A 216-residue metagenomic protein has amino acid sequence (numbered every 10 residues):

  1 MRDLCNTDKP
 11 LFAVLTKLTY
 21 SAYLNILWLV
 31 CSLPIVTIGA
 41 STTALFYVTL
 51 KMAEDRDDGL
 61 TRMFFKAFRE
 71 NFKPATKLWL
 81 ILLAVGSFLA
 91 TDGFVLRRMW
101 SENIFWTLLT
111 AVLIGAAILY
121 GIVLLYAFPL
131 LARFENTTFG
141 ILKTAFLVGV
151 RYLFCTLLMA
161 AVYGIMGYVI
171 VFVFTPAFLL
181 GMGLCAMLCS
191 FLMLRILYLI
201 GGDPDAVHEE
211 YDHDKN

Functional and structural regions predicted by a protein language model:
M1-L109, Y120-N216: Helix-coil boundary and N-terminal low-complexity module in membrane systems
